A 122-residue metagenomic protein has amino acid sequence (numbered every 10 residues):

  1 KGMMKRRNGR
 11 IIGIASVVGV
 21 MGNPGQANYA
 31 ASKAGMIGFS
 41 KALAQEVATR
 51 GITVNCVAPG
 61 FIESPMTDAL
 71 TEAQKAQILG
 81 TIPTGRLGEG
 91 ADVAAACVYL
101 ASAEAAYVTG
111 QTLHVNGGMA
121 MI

Functional and structural regions predicted by a protein language model:
K1, Q45-T49, A106: Alpha-helical segment proximal to the catalytic Tyr-Lys
M4-K5, V47-T49, I62, G88 (+1 more regions): A short hydrophobic alpha-helix cap/turn motif
S16: Residue(s) in the substrate-gating loop at a strand-loop-helix junction that position the organic substrate next
V20, I37, A58-D68: Short, flexible catalytic-loop segment of classical short-chain dehydrogenase/reductase
M21-A27, T49-R50, G85, A103: Active-site loop immediately N-terminal to the catalytic Tyr-X3-Lys motif of short-chain dehydrogenase/reductase
S32, S40: Active-site helix of classical SDR
A48, T53, T109-G110, N116: Short, small/polar-rich loop/turn modules that mediate ligand/substrate recognition or access, typified
I82-V93, E104: A conserved structural motif in NAD(P)-dependent oxidoreductases
